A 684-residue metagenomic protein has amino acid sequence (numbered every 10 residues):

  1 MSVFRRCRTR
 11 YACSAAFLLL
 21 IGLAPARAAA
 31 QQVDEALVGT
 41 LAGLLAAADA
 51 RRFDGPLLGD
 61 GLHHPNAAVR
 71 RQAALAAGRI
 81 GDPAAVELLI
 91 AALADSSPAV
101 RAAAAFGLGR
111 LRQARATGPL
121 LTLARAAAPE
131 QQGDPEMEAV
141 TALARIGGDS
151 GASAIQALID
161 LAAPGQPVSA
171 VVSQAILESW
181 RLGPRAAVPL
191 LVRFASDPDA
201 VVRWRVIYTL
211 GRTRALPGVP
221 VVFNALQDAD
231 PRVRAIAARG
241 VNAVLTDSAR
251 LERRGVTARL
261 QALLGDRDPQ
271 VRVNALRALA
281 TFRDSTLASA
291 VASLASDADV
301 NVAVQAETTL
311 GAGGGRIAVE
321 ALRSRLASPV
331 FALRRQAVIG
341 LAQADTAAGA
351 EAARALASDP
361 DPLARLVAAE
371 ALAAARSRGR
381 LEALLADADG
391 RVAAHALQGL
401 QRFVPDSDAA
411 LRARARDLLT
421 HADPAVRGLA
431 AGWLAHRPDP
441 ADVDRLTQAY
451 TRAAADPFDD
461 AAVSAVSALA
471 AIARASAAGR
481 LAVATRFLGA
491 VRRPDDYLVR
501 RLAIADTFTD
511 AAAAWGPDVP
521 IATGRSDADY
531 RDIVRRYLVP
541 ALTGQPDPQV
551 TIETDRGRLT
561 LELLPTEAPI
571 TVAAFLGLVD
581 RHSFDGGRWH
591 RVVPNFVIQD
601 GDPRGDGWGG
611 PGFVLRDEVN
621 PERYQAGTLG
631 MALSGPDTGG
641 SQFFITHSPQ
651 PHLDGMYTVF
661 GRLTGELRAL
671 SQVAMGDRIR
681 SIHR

Functional and structural regions predicted by a protein language model:
S2-A15: Bacterial N-terminal signal peptides that target proteins for export
C13-L23: Bacterial N-terminal signal peptides
A26-A30: Boundary at the C-terminal end of the N-terminal hydrophobic targeting segment
Q32-R52, D60, A68-D82, E87-A91 (+22 more regions): Structural detector for internal amphipathic alpha-helices that build alpha-solenoid repeat scaffolds
D54-G55, V86, T117, A152 (+10 more regions): Core helices of alpha-solenoid repeat scaffolds
P56-H63, E87-A94, L121-P129, Q156-P167 (+10 more regions): HEAT/HEAT-like alpha-solenoid repeats
D60-N66, Q549-E553: Mature N-terminal segment immediately following signal peptide/propeptide cleavage in secreted/periplasmic
D423, D444, Q448-R684: Cyclophilin-like peptidyl-prolyl cis-trans isomerases
